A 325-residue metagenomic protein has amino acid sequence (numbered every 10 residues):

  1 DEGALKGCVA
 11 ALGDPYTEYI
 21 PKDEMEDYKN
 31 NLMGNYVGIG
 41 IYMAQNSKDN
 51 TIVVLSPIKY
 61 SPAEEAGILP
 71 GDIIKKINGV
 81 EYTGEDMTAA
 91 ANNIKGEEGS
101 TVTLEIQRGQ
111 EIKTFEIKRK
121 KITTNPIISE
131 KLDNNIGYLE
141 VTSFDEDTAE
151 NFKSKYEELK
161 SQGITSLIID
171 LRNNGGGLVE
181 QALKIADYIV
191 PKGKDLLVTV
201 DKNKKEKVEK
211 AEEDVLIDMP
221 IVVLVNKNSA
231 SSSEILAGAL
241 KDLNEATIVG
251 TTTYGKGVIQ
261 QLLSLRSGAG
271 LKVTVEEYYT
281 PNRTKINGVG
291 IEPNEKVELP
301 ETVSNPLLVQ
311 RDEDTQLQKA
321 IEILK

Functional and structural regions predicted by a protein language model:
D1-Q45, L69, I77, Y82-K131 (+5 more regions): Intrinsically disordered, Ser/Thr/Pro/Gly-rich linkers and terminal tails that flank and connect PDZ domains
T51, D147-E150, T284-N287: Solvent-exposed, non-transmembrane alpha-helical starts
T51, S56-K59: Short, small/acidic-rich helices and loops at N termini and domain boundaries of DNA replication/processing enzymes
L55-S56, E64-L69, N78, T88-K256 (+1 more regions): Cleft-lining beta-strand/loop regions that shape enzyme active-site pockets
I217-V223, G268-Y278: A polyampholytic, Gly/Pro-enriched intrinsically disordered region
Q260-L263, L271-V303: Conserved P-loop NTPase
